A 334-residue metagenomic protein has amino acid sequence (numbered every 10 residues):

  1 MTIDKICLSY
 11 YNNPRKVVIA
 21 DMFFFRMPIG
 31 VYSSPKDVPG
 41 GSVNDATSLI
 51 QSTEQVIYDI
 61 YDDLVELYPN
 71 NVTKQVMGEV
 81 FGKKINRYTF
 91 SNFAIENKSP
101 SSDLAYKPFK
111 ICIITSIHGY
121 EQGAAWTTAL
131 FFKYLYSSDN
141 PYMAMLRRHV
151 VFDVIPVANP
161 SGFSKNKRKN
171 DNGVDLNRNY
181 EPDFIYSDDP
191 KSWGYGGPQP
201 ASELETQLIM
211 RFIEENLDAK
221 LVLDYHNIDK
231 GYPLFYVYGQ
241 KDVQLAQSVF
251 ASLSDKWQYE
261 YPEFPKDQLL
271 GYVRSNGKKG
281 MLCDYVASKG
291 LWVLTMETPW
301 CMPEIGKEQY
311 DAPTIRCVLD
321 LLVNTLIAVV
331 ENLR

Functional and structural regions predicted by a protein language model:
I3-Y10, P14-N86: Short glycine- and acidic-rich boundary segments immediately preceding or forming the N-terminal edge of structured
L67-M77, Y259-D267, G271: Short secondary-structure junctions
K74, R87, V154, V222 (+1 more regions): Conserved beta-strand scaffold positions in the cores of enzyme catalytic domains, especially in NTP/NDP-utilizing
R87-K107: Short beta-strand-to-loop junctions in surface cap/lid or active-site-entrance loops
K107-K110, Q122-D255, Y259, E263 (+1 more regions): Active-site/substrate-binding loop(s) of hydrolase catalytic cores
C112-T115: Short hydrophobic beta-strand that contains or immediately precedes a catalytic carboxylate
G231-D242, G271-R334: Active-site-adjacent mobile loop/cap segments within catalytic or ligand-binding domains
